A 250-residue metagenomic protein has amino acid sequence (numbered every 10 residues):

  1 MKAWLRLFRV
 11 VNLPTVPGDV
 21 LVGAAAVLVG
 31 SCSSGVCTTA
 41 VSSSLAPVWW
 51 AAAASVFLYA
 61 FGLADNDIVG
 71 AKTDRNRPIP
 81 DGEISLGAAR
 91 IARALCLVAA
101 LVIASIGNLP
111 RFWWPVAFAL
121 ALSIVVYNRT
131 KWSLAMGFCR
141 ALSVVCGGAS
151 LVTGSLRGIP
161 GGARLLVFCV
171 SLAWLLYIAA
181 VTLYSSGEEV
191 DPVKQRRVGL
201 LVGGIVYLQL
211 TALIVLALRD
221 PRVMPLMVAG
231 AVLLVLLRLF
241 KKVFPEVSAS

Functional and structural regions predicted by a protein language model:
M1-N76, A88-A89, R111-P115, A119-L134 (+2 more regions): Topogenic membrane-insertion module of multi-pass membrane proteins
K2-L5, L13, L97, G107 (+2 more regions): C-terminal membrane-associated helical module and adjoining short loops/tails
V10, D81, S186: Active-site donor-binding loop signature of nucleotide-sugar glycosyltransferases
G18-L21, N76-I79, A94, L109 (+3 more regions): Hydrophobic alpha-helical membrane-insertion segments
L28-S33, S85, A149-S155: Membrane-helix interface motif
W49-A54, D67, A71-I124, R157-L176 (+1 more regions): Multi-pass membrane catalytic core of lipid/isoprenoid biosynthesis enzymes
